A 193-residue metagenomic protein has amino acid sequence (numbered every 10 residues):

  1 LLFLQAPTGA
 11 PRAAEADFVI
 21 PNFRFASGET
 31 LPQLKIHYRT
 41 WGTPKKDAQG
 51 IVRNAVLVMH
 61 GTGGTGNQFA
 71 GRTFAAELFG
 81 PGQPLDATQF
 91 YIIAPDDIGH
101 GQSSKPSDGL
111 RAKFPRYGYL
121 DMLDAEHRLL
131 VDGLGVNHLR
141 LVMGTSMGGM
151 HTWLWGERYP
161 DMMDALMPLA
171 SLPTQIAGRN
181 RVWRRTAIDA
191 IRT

Functional and structural regions predicted by a protein language model:
L1-Q5: Bacterial N-terminal signal peptides
T8-T193: Ligand-binding pocket scaffold of soluble enzyme catalytic domains
